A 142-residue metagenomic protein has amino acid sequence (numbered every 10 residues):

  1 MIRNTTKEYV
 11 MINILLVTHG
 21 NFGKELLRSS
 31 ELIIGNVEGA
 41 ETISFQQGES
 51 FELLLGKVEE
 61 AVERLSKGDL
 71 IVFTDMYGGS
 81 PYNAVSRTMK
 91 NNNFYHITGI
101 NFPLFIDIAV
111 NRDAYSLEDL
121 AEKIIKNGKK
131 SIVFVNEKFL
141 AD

Functional and structural regions predicted by a protein language model:
I2-F73, Y77-D142: N-terminal loops that bind phosphate or other acidic moieties and the adjacent beta-alpha structural core
